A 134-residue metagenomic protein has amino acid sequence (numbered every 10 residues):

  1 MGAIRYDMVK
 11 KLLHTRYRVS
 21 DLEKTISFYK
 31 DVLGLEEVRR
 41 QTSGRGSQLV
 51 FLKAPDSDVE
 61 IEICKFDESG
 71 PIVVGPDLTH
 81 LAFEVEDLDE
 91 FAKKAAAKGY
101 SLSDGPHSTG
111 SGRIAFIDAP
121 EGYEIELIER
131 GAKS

Functional and structural regions predicted by a protein language model:
G2-K24, L78-L81, G131-S134: N-terminal beta-strand motif that seeds the catalytic metal site of vicinal oxygen chelate
G2-M8, R40, F51, A92-S134: Vicinal oxygen chelate
V9, R16-D58: Core segments of cupin and vicinal oxygen chelate
D21-L22, E86-D89: Helix N-cap motif at beta-to-alpha junctions
F28, D89-K94: Short amphipathic alpha-helices within nucleic acid-binding modules
D56-V59, E68-G70, L88-E90: Short, charged/polar surface micro-motifs in flexible loops or helix N-caps
S57-I61, G122-I125: Short, charged/polar, Gly/Pro-enriched secondary-structure boundary elements
